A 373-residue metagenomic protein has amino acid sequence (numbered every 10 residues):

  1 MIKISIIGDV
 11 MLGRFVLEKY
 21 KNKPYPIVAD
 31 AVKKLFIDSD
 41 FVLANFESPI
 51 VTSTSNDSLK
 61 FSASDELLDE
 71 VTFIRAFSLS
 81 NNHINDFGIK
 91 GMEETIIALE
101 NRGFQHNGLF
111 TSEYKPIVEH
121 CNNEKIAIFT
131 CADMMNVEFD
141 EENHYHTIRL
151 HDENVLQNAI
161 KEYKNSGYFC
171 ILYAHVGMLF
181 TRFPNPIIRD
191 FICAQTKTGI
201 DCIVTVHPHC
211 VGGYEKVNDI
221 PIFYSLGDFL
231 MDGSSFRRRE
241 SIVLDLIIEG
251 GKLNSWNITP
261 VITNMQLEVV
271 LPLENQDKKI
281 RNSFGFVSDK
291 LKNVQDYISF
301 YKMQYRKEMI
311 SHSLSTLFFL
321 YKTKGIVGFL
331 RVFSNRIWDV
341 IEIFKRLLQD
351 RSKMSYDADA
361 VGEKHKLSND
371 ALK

Functional and structural regions predicted by a protein language model:
K3-D9, K125-D133, I171-Y173, F223-L226 (+1 more regions): Active-site-proximal beta-strand elements of phosphoester/diester hydrolases
I6-G8, F41-E47, R75-N82, Q105-F110 (+3 more regions): Active-site neighborhood of phospho(di)ester-bond hydrolases with catalytic His/Asp-centered motifs
G13-F15, I50-T52, N82-I96, T111-I117 (+4 more regions): Active-site environment of divalent metal-dependent phosphoester hydrolases
L17-D30, F61-S62, H120-Y173, D190 (+2 more regions): Binuclear metal-dependent hydrolase catalytic cores centered on His/Asp/Glu-rich metal-binding motifs
E18, D245-K373: A short C-terminal boundary segment appended to hydrolase-like catalytic domains
K21-E113: Core catalytic region of metal-dependent phosphoesterases/phosphodiesterases, especially metallo-beta-lactamase-like
S53-E70, Y168-I200: Active-site-proximal segments of metal-dependent phosphoesterases and phosphodiesterases across multiple
I74-A76, P184-L244: Conserved beta-sheet core of the metallophosphoesterase superfamily
